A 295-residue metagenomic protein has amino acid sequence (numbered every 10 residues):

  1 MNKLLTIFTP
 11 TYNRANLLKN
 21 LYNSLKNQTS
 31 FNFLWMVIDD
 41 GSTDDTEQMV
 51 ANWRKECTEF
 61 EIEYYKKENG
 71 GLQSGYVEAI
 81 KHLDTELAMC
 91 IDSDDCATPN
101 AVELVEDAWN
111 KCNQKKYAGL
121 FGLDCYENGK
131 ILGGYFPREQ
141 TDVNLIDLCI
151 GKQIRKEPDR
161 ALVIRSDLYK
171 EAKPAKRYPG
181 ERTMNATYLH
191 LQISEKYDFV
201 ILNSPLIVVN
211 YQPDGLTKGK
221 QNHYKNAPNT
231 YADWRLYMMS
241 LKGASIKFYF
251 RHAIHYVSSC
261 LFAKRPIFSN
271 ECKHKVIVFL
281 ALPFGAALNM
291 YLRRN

Functional and structural regions predicted by a protein language model:
N13-N27: Short, well-formed alpha-helical segments that are part of the catalytic scaffolds of diverse glycosyltransferases
S24, I38-M49: A conserved acidic beta->alpha catalytic loop
F33-G41, E63-E68, S93: Short beta-strand/loop segment that forms part of the nucleotide-sugar
K66-L83: Glycine-rich, basic loop-to-helix element that forms the pyrophosphate-binding segment of sugar-nucleotide handling
A88: Short aromatic/hydrophobic "clamp" motif used to bind/position activated sugar donors
N100-Y135: Conserved donor NDP-sugar-binding/catalytic core segment of glycosyltransferases
K130-K218: Conserved nucleotide-sugar donor-binding catalytic segment
L206-V209, G219-A244: Catalytic core of nucleotide-sugar-dependent glycosyltransferases
